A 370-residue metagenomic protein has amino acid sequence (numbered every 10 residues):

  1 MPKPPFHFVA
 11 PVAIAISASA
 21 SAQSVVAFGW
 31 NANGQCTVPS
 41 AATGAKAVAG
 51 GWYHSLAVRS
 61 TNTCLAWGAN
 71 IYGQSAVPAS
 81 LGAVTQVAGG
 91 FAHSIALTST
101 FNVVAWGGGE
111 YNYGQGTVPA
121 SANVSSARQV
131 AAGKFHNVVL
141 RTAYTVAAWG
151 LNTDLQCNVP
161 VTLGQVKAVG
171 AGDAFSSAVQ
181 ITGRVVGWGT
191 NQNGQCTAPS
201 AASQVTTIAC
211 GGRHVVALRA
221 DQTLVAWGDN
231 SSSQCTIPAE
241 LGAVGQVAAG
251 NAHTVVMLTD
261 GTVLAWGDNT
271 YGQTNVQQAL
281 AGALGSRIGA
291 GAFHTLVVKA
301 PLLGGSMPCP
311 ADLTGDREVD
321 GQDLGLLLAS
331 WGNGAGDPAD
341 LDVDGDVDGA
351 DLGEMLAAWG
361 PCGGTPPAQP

Functional and structural regions predicted by a protein language model:
M1-P5: N-terminal secretory signal peptides that target proteins for export/translocation
H7-A18: Bacterial N-terminal signal peptides
A20-V48, W52-Y53, A57, G291 (+1 more regions): An edge-strand/N-cap motif at the start of beta-rich repeat modules
V26-A41, G68-S80, W106-A122, A147-T162 (+3 more regions): Short glycine/serine- and acidic-residue-enriched loop/turn motifs that recur at repeat junctions
A27, H54-A57, A66, H93-A96 (+10 more regions): Conserved core positions of repeat-based scaffolds
A47, S60-L65, A83-Q86, S99-V104 (+10 more regions): Tandem repeat domain/solenoid detector
T270, L284-G304: Blade-level signature of beta-propeller repeat domains, shared across WD40, Kelch, NHL, RCC1 and BNR/Asp-box propellers
L302-P370: Cellulosome-associated attachment modules in secreted, modular CAZymes
